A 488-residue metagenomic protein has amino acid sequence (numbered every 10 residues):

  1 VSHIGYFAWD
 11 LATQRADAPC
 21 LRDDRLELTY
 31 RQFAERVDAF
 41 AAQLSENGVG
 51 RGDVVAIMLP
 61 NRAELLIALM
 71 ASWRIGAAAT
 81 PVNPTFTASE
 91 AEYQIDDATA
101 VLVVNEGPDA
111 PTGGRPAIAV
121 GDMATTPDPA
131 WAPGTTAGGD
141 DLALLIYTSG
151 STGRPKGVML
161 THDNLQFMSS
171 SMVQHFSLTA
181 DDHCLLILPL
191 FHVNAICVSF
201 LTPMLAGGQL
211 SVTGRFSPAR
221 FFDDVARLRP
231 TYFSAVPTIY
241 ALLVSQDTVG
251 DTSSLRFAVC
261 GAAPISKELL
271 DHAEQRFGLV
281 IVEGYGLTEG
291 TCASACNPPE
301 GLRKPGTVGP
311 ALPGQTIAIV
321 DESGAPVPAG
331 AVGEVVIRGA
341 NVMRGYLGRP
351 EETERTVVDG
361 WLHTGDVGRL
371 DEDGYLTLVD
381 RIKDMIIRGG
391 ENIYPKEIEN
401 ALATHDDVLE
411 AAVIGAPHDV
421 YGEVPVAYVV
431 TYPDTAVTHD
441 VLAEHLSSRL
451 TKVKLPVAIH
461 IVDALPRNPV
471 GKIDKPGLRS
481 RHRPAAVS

Functional and structural regions predicted by a protein language model:
W9, D17-R62, L66, M70 (+1 more regions): Conserved AMP-binding/adenylate-forming core of the ANL superfamily
T29-R31, A143-F167: Conserved AMP-binding A3 loop
A34-F40, G139, V158-T179, I187-F191 (+2 more regions): Conserved structural elements of the adenylate-forming
F86, G339, R344-G345, E352 (+4 more regions): AMP-binding/adenylate-forming catalytic core of the ANL superfamily
P129-Y147, R154, S177-H183, Q315: Conserved pre-ATP/AMP-binding loop-to-beta segment of ANL
Q166-H183, F191-T231, Q246-D247: Conserved AMP-binding/adenylation subdomain of ANL enzymes
P230-A235, V244-R303, T316, P326: Gly/Ser/Thr-rich phosphate-binding loop
P310-G314, A325-T356, I393: Conserved ATP/PPi-binding loop(s) of AMP-dependent carboxylate-activating enzymes
